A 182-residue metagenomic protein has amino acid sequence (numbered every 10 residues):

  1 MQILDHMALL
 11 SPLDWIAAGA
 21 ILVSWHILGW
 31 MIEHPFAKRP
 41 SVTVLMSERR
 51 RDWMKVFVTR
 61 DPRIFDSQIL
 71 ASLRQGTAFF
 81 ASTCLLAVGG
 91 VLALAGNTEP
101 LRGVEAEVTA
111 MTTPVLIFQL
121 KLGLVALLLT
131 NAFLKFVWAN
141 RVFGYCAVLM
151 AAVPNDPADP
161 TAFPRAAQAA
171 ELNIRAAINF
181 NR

Functional and structural regions predicted by a protein language model:
M1-D5, L85-M111: Juxtamembrane "helix exit" motif at the C-terminal ends of alpha-helical transmembrane segments in multi-pass membrane
A8-G19, T109-V125: Hydrophobic alpha-helical transmembrane segments
D14-V42, F80-G89, L122-G144: Hydrophobic alpha-helical membrane-embedded segments
I32-L70: Membrane-interface amphipathic/juxtamembrane segments adjacent to transmembrane helices
P35-F36, P40, L94, T98-E99 (+4 more regions): Membrane-interfacial segments
W53-S67, V148-I178: Solvent-exposed, non-transmembrane helices and loops of integral membrane proteins
D66-A93, F118, L122-A126, K135 (+1 more regions): Transmembrane alpha-helical segments and their cytosolic interface motifs in multi-pass membrane proteins
P114-I117, G123-A167: Cytosol-/stroma-facing membrane-proximal "stalk/adaptor" domains immediately downstream of transmembrane anchors
